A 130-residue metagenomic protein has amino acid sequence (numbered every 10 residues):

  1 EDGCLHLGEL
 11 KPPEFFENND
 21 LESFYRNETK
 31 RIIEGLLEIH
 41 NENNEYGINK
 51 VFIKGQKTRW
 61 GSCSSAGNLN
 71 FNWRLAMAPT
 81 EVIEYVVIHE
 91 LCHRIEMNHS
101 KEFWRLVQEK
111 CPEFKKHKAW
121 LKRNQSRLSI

Functional and structural regions predicted by a protein language model:
E1-Y85, R94-I130: Active-site-proximal or metal-binding-adjacent scaffold patches in catalytic folds
E90: Walker B catalytic acidic pair
